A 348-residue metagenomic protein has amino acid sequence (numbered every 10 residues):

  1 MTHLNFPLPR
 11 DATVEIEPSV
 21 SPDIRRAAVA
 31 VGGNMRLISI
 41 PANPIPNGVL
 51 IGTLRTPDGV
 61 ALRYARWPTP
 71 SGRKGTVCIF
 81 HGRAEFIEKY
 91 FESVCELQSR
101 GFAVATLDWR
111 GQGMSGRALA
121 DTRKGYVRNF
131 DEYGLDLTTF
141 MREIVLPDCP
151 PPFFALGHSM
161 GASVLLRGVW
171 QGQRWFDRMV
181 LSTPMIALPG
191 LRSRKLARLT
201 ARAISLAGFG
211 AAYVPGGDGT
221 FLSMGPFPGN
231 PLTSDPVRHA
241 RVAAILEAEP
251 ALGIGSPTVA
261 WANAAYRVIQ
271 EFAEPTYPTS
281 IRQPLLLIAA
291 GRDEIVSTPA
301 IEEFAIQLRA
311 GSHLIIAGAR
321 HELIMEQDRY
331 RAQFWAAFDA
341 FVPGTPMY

Functional and structural regions predicted by a protein language model:
M1-R55, L62-T69: An N-terminal hydrophobic leader/cap segment in hydrolases
I87, V94-A120: Conserved alpha/beta-hydrolase
G125-V145: Alpha/beta-hydrolase active-site loop
L165-G253: Alpha/beta-hydrolase-fold enzymes
I281, L287-A289: Short beta-strand/loop motif that positions the catalytic acidic residue of the alpha/beta-hydrolase fold
Q283, S297-I306: Short alpha-helix in the alpha/beta-hydrolase fold that links the catalytic acid
R292-V296: Acidic catalytic loop of the alpha/beta-hydrolase fold
S312, A317-Y348: Catalytic active-site module of serine/aspartate enzymes centered on a nucleophile-bearing elbow/loop
